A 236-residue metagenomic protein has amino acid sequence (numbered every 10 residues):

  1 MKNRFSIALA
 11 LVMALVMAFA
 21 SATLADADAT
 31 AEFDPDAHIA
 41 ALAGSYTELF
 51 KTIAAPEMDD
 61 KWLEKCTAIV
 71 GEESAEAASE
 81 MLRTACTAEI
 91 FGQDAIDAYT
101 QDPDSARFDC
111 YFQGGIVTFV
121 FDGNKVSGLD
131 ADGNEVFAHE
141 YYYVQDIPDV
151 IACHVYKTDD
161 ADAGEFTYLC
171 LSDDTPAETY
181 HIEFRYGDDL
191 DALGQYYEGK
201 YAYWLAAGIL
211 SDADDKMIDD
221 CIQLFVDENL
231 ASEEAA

Functional and structural regions predicted by a protein language model:
M1-L9: Bacterial N-terminal signal peptides that target proteins for export
A10-F19: Bacterial N-terminal signal peptides
M17, Y46, H181-E183: Polar/charged side chains located within well-ordered beta-strands of beta-rich proteins
A18-A31: Sec-dependent signal peptide cleavage junction
A31-A37: Extreme N-terminus of proteins, especially the signal/transit-peptide cleavage junction and the first residues
D36, T47-N124, E165-T175: Short, solvent-exposed loop/hinge segments that bridge or flank secondary-structure elements
A40-S45: A glycine-anchored, Pro-Gly-centered beta-turn/N-cap motif
T100-A236: Calycin-type beta-barrel ligand-binding domains and close structural analogs
